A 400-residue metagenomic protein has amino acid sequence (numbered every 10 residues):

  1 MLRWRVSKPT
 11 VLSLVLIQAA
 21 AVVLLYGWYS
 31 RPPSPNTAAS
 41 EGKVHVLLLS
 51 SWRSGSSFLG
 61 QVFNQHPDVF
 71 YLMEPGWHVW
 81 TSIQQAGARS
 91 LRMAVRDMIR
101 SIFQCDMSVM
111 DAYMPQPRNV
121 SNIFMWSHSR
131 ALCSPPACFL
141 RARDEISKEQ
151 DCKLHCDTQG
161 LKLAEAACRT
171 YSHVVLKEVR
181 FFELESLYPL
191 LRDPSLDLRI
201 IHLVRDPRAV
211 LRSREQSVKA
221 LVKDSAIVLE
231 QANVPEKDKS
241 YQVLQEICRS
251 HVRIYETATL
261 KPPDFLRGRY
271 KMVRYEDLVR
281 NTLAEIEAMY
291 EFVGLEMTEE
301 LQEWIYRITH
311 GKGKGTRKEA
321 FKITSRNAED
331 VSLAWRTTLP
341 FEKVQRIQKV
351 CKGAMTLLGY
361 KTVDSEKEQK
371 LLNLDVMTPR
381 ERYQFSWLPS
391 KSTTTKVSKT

Functional and structural regions predicted by a protein language model:
M1-P35: N-terminal signal-anchor transmembrane helix specifying type II single-pass membrane topology of secretory-pathway
T10, P33-T37, H155-A164, R180-E183 (+1 more regions): PAPS-dependent sulfotransferase catalytic domain
V46-L49: Short hydrophobic/aromatic beta-strand immediately N-terminal to the Walker A/P-loop
S57-V69: A conserved segment at the C-terminal end of the G1
L72-F182, L221-V234: PAPS-dependent sulfation machinery
A167-Y171, I254-Y270, K343-R346, V350 (+1 more regions): A structural motif corresponding to the C-terminal end of an alpha-helix and its immediate exit/capping segment
L260-F341, E368-M377: The conserved 3'-phosphoadenosine-5'-phosphosulfate
S332-T400: C-terminal accessory extensions appended to soluble enzyme cores
